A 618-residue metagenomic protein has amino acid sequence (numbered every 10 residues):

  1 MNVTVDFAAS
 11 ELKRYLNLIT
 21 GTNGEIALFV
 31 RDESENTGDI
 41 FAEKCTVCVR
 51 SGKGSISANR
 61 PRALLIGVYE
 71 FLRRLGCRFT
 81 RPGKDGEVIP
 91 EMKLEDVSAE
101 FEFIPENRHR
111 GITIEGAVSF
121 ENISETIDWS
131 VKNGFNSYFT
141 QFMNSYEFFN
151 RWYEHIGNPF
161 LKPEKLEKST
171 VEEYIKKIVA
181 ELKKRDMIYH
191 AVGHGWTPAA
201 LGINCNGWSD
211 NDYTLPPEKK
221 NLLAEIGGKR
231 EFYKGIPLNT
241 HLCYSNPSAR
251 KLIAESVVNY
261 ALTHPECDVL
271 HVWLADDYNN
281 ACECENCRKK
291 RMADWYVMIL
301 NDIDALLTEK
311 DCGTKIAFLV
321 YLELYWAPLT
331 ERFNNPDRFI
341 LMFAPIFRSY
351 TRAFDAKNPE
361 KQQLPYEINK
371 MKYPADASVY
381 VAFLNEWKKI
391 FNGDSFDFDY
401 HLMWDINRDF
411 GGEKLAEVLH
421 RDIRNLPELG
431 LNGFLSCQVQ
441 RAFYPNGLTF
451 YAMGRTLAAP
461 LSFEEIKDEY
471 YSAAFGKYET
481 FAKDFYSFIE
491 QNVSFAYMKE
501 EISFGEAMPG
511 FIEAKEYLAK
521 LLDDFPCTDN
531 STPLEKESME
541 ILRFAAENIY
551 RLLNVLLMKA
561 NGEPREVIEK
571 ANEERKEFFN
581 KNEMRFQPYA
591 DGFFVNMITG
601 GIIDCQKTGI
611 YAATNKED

Functional and structural regions predicted by a protein language model:
V3-Y15, F41, V47-E266, N280-K290 (+5 more regions): Feature activates predominantly on carbohydrate-active enzymes
L16, R60, S130, I253 (+4 more regions): Conserved, mostly hydrophobic/aromatic
G21-V49, G54-S57: Short, well-ordered secondary-structure micro-motifs within conserved domains or adaptor modules
F139, H190, H271-W273, M342 (+1 more regions): Conserved beta-strand positions in the central sheet of alpha/beta enzyme cores
A200-G207, A317-R352, D409-A416, A442-F450: Substrate-binding cleft/loops of secretory-pathway carbohydrate-active enzymes
N221-R332, A344-Q363, E367-A377, E386 (+6 more regions): Polysaccharide-binding and catalytic clefts of secreted carbohydrate-active enzymes
A249, N259, Q362-T480, D484: Structured mid-domain segments that build the active-site/substrate or prosthetic-cofactor binding neighborhood
G430, G454-D618: Catalytic domains of carbohydrate-active enzymes that cleave complex glycans
